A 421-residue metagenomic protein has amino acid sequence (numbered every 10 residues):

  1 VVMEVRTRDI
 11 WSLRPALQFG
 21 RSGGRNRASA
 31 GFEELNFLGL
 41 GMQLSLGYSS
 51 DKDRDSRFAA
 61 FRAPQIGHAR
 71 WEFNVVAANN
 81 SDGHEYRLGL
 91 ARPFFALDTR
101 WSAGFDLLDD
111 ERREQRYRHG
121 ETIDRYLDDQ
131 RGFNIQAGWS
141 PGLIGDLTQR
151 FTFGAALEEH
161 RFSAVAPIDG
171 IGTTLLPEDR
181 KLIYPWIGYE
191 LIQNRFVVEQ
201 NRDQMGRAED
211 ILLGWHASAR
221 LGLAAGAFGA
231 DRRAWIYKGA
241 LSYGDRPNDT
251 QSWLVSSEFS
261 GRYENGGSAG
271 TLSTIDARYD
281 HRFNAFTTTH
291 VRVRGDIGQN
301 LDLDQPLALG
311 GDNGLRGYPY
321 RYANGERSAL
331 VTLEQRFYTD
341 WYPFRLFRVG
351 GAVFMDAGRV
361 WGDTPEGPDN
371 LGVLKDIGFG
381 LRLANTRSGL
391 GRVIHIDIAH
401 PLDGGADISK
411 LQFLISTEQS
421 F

Functional and structural regions predicted by a protein language model:
V1-R21, R25, G31-E33, G47-S49 (+4 more regions): Periplasmic polypeptide-binding modules associated with outer-membrane biogenesis and secretion
W11-P15, N26-A28, L40-M42, D55-R57 (+14 more regions): Outer-envelope beta-barrel architecture signal
R21-S22, S50-D51, Q65, A78-D82 (+8 more regions): Replace "Gram-negative outer membrane beta-barrel proteins" with "bacterial and organellar outer membrane beta-barrel
S22, D51-D53, N80-D82, F95 (+10 more regions): Structural signature of outer-membrane beta-barrel domains
A28-F37, D55-H68, Y86-L97, A103-F105 (+7 more regions): Feature captures outer-membrane beta-barrel proteins of Gram-negative bacteria and organelles
A30, S56-F61, E85-A91, A103-D106 (+9 more regions): Outer-membrane beta-barrel translocator domains and adjoining extracellular loop/strand segments of Gram-negative
R62-G172: Transmembrane beta-barrel wall of Gram-negative outer-membrane proteins
H216-F421: C-terminal transmembrane beta-barrel domains of outer membrane proteins
